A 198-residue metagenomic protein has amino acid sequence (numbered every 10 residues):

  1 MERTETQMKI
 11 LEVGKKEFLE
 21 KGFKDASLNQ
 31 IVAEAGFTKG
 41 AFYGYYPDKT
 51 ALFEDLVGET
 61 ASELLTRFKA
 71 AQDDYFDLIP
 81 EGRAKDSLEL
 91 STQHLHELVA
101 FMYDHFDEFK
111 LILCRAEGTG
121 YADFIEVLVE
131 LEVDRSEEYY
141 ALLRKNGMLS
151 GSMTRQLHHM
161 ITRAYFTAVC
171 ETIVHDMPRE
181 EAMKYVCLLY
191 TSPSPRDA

Functional and structural regions predicted by a protein language model:
K9-K16, E20, Q30, E34 (+5 more regions): Alpha-helical structural segments
G36-Y46: Short hydrophobic/aromatic patch on the recognition helix
F76, P80, H96-T119: Amphipathic alpha-helical segments used for helix-helix packing
K85-Y103, D107, R163, T167 (+1 more regions): Amphipathic alpha-helical segments that line or abut small-molecule/effector binding pockets and mediate allosteric
E97-D104, G118-K145, Q156-R163: Amphipathic alpha-helical packing segments from all-alpha helical-bundle domains
Y139-L189: Hydrophobic/aromatic-rich alpha-helical bundle segments in the mid-to-C-terminal region
Y190-P195: Conserved small/polar residues in nucleotide/adenosyl-binding loops
